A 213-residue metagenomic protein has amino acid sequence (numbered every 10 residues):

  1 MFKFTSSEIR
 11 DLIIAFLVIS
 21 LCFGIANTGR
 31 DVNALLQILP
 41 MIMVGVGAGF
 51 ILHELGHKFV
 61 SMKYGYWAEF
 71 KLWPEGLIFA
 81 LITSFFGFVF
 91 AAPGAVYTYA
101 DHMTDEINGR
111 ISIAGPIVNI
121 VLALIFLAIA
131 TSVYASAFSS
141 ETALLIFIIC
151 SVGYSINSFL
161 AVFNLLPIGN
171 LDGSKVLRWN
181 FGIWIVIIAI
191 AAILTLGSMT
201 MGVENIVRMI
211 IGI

Functional and structural regions predicted by a protein language model:
M1-I213: Hydrophobic transmembrane alpha-helices and their immediate loop junctions in multi-pass integral membrane proteins
